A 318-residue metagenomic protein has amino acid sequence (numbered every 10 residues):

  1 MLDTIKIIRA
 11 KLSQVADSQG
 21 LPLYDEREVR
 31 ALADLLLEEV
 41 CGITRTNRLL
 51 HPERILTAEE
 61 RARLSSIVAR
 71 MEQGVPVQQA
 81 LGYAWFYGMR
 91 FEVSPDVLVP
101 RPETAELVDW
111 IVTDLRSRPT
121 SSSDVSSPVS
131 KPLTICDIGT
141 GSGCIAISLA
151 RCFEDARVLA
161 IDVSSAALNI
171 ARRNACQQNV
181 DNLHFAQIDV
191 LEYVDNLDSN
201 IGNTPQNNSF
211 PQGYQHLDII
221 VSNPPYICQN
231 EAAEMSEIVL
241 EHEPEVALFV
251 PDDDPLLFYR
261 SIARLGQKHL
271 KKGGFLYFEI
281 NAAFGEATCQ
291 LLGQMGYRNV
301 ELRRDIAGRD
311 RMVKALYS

Functional and structural regions predicted by a protein language model:
M1-A84: N-terminal auxiliary segments of SAM/dcSAM-dependent transferases
L2, T57-R61, L98-P102, D252-L256 (+1 more regions): Short, solvent-exposed loop/helix junctions and linker helices that flank or host conserved functional motifs
I5, A33-D34, L64, V77 (+8 more regions): A general structural signal for well-ordered alpha-helical segments in protein cores
S18-L23, D114-V129, D195-Y214, L270: Alpha-helix termini
L35, R63-S66, E106, W110 (+4 more regions): Alpha-helical elements of Rossmann-like donor-binding domains used by nucleotide-donor carbohydrate transfer enzymes
I43-T44, H51, P76, L81 (+7 more regions): Residue-level signal for pocket-adjacent positions within structured domains
H51-P52, S65-E154, V158-R173, Q187 (+2 more regions): SAM-dependent Rossmann-like transferase core, predominantly class I methyltransferases with a strong bias toward
C152-R157, I161-Y317: S-adenosylmethionine
